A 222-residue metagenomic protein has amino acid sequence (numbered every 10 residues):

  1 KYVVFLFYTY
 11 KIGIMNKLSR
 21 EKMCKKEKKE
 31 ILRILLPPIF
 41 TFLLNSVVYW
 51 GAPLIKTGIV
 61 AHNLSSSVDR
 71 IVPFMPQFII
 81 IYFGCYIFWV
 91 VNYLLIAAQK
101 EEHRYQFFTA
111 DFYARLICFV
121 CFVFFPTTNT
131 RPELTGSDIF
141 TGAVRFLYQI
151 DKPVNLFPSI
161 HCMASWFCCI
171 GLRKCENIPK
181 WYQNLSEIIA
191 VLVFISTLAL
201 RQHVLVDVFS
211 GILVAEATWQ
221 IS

Functional and structural regions predicted by a protein language model:
L6-Y8: Short hydrophobic targeting helices and cationic amphipathic motifs that mediate membrane/organellar targeting
N16-F88, V144: N-terminal transmembrane-helix/juxtamembrane module of multi-pass inner/ER membrane proteins
K29, R33-T41, Y105-Y113, Y182-S186 (+1 more regions): Alpha-helical transmembrane segments of integral membrane proteins
I39-G51, F88, F108, F112 (+5 more regions): Hydrophobic, lipid-facing residues on alpha-helical transmembrane segments of integral membrane proteins
S46-V47, R115-C121, I188-A199: Aromatic-anchored segments of alpha-helical transmembrane domains
A52-S67, A97-W181: Membrane-interface loops
V90-L94, C162-I178, S186, I212-S222: Membrane-interfacial alpha-helical segments at the cytosolic side of multi-pass membrane proteins
P153-F157, L192-T218: Interfacial helix-loop-helix junctions of multi-pass membrane proteins
